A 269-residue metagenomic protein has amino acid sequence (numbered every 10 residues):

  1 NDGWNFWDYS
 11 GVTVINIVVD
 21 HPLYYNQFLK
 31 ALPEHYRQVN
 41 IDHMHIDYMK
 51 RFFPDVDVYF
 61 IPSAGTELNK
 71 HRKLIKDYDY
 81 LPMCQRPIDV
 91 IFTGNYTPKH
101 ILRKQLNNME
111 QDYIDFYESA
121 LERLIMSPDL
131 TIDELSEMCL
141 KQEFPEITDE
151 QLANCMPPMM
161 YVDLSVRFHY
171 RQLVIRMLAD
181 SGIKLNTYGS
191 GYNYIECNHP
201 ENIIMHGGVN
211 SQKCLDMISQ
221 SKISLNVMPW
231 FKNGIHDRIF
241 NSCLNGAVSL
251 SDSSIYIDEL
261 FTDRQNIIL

Functional and structural regions predicted by a protein language model:
D2-V14, D180: Glycosyltransferases and closely related glycan-assembly transferases that use nucleotide-activated donors
G3, Q27, Q212-K213: Short acidic active-site motifs
G11-F144: Catalytic core of nucleotide-activated saccharide and alditol-phosphate transferases
A31-P33, D47-V56, S165, S190-L269: Catalytic binding pocket for nucleotide-activated donors in carbohydrate/polymer assembly enzymes
G94, N186-G189: Short beta-strand segments
M138-S181: Alpha-helix-centered segments that form part of catalytic cores
